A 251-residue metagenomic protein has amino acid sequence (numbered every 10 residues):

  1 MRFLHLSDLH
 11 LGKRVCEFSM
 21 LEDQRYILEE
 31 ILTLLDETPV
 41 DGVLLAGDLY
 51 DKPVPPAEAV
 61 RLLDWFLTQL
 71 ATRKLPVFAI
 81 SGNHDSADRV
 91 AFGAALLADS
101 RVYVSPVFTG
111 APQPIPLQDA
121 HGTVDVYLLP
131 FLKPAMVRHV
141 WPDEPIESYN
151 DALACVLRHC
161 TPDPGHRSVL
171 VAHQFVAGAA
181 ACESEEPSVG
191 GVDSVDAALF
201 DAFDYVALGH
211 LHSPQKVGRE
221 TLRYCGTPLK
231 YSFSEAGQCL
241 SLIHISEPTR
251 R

Functional and structural regions predicted by a protein language model:
M1-T68, T72, L170: N-terminal active-site segment of His-dependent metallophosphoesterases
D8, L28, D48, L63 (+5 more regions): Divalent metal-coordination and catalytic microenvironments
D41, P76, Y103: Residue-level detector of anion-binding/catalytic polar loops
P55, H84-T221: His/Asp/Glu-rich metal-coordinating catalytic cores of metallo-dependent phosphodiesterases/hydrolases acting on
A71-A79: Short, surface-exposed connector motifs at secondary-structure boundaries
G209, T227-Y231, C239-L242: Glycine-rich, charged/polar anion/phosphate-binding loops that engage phosphate groups from diverse ligands
K216-R219, S234-Q238: Short glycine/proline-enriched turns and hinge-like loops at secondary-structure junctions
I243-R251: Residue-level detector of conserved catalytic or cofactor/ligand-binding positions in enzyme active sites
